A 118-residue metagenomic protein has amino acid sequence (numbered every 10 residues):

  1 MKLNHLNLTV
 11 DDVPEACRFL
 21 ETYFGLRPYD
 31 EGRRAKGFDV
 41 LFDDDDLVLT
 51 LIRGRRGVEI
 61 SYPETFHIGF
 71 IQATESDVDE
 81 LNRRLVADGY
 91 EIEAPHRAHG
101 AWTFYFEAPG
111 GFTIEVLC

Functional and structural regions predicted by a protein language model:
M1-K2, C118: Absolute protein N-terminus
L3-D11, E59-R84, W102-E107: Vicinal oxygen chelate
N7-L49: Core segments of cupin and vicinal oxygen chelate
A16, L20, V78, L85: Hydrophobic pocket/interface hotspot
G32-R33, D77, R97: Proline- and acidic/polar-enriched loop/turn elements at helix boundaries
L49-I52, E115-L117: Conserved beta-strand in the GNAT
I52-V58: Short beta-strand/turn micro-motifs at beta-sheet edges
N82-C118: Vicinal oxygen chelate
